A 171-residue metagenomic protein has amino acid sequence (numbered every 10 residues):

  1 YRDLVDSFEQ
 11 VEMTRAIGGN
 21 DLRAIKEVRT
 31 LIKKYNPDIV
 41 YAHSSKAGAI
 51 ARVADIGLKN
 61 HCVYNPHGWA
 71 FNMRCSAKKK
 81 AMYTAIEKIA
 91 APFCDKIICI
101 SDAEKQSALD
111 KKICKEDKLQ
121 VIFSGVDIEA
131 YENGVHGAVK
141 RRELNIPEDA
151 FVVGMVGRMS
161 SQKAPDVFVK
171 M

Functional and structural regions predicted by a protein language model:
Y1-D21, A103-S107, K112, K118-V121: N-terminal strand-loop element at the rim of the active site of nucleotide-sugar-dependent glycosyltransferases
G19-K26, H61-V63, F71-F93, Q106-D110 (+1 more regions): Nucleotide-sugar donor phosphate/pyrophosphate-binding loop at the beta->alpha transition of glycosyltransferases
E27, E132-I146: A short helix/loop element that forms part of the nucleotide-sugar donor recognition site in Leloir-type
L31-D38, I146-P147: Glycine-rich phosphate-binding loop signature in dinucleotide/nucleotide-binding domains
A42-G48, P66: Short His-centered aromatic/hydrophobic patch
S45, D127-A130, R158-Q162: Nucleotide-sugar-dependent glycosyltransferase donor-binding/catalytic pocket residues
P92-L119, V126-A130: A short, active-site helix/loop in glycosyltransferases that binds the activated sugar's phosphate group
F151, M155-M171: A conserved mid-protein helix/loop that constitutes part of the nucleotide-sugar donor-binding site
